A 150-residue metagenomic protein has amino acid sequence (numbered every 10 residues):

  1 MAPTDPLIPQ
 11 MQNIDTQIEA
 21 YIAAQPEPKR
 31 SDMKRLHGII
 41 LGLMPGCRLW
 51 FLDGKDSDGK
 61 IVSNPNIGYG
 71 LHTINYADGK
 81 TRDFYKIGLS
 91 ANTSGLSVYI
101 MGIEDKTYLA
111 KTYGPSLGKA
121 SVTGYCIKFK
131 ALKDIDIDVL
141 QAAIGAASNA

Functional and structural regions predicted by a protein language model:
M1-A150: Charge-dense, helix-prone N-terminal extensions
